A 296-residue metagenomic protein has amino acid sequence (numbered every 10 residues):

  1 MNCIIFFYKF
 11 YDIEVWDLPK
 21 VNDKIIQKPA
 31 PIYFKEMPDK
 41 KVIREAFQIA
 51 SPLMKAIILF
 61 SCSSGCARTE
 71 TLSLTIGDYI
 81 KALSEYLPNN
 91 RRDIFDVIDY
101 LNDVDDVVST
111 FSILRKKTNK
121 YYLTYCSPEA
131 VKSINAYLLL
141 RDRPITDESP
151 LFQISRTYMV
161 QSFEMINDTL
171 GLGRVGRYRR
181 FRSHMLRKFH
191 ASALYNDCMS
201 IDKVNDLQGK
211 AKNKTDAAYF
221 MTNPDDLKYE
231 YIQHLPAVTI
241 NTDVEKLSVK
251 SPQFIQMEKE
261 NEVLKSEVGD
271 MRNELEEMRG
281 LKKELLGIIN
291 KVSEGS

Functional and structural regions predicted by a protein language model:
M1-I13, C126: Non-catalytic DNA-binding core/recognition domains of DNA-processing enzymes
I13-E45, K117: Flexible interdomain linker/hinge and immediately adjacent N-terminus of the catalytic tyrosine-recombinase domain
K40-L72, R187: Basic, Lys/Arg- and aromatic-enriched nucleic-acid-binding interface segment
L74-S133: Conserved tyrosine-mediated DNA breakage-rejoining catalytic core shared by Y-recombinases
K116-A136, T146-N167: C-terminal catalytic core of Y-nucleophile DNA break-rejoin enzymes
D142-S149, Q161-D206, K210-N213: Short, basic (Lys/Arg/His-rich) helix/loop patches that form interaction surfaces in the mid-to-C-terminal regions
Q208-K259: Catalytic-site neighborhood detector that most strongly recognizes the C-terminal catalytic loop/helix of tyrosine
Q253, E260, E267, E274-E277 (+2 more regions): Heptad-repeat coiled-coil/leucine-zipper oligomerization helices
